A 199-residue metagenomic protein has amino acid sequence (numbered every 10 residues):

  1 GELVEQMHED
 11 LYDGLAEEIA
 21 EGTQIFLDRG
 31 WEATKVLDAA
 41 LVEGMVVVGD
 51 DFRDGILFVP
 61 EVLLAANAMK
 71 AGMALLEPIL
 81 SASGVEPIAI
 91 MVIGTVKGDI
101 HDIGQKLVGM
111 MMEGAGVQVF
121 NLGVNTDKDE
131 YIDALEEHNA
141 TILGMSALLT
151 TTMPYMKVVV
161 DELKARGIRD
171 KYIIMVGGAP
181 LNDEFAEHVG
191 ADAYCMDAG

Functional and structural regions predicted by a protein language model:
G1-S83: Long amphipathic alpha-helical segments
E5, E17-A20, Q24, K70 (+4 more regions): Amphipathic, non-transmembrane alpha-helical secondary structure
I19, G55, H101, M112 (+1 more regions): Conserved, mostly hydrophobic/aromatic
V42, V96-D99, N125, P180: Short glycine-enriched loops at secondary-structure junctions
F58, I100-H101, T152: Alpha-helix N-cap/loop-to-helix initiation residues
E86-L122: Glycine-rich active-site/cofactor-binding loop and its immediate structural neighborhood
V108-A115, F120-A191: Cofactor-cradling patches in redox/metallo enzymes
A193-A198: Short acidic-hydrophobic, aromatic-tinged amphipathic segments that line or gate anion-handling sites
